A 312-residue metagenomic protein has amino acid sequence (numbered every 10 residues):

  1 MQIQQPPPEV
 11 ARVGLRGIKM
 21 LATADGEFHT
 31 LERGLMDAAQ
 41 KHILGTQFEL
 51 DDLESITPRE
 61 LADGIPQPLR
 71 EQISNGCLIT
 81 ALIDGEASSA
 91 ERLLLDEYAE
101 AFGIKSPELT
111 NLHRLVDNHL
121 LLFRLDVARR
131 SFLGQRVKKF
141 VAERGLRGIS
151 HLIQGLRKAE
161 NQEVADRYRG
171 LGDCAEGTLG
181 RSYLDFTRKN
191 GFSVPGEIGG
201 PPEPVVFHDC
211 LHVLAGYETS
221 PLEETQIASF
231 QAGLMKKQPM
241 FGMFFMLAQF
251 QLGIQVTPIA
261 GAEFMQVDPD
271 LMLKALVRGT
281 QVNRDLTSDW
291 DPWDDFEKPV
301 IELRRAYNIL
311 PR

Functional and structural regions predicted by a protein language model:
M1, Q47, V300-R312: Domain-length accessory/inserted modules outside core catalytic folds
M1-D166, E263-P269: Small-residue-enriched hydrophobic alpha-helices in membranes
R33-G34, Q40, D52, C77 (+13 more regions): Generic alpha-helix signal with a bias toward terminal, lower-confidence helices and secondary-structure junctions
K41-G64, R188-P204, H208, R312: Generic structural signal for short, solvent-exposed loop/turn connectors between secondary structure elements
I43, T80, R144, G279-N283 (+1 more regions): Short, flexible helical or helix-coil boundary motifs
R147-I301: Core of folded catalytic or high-affinity ligand/protein-binding domains in predominantly eukaryotic proteins
